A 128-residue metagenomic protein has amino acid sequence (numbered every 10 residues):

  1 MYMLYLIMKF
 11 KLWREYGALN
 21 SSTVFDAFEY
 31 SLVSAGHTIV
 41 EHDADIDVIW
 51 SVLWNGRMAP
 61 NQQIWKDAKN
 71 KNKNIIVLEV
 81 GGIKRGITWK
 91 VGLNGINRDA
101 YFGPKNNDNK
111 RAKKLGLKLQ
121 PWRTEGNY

Functional and structural regions predicted by a protein language model:
M1-A59: N-terminal pre-catalytic "stem/leader" segment of glycosyltransferase-like enzymes
M1-Y5, N70, Y128: Polar low-complexity intrinsically disordered regions
V48-N127: Catalytic core of nucleotide-activated saccharide and alditol-phosphate transferases
